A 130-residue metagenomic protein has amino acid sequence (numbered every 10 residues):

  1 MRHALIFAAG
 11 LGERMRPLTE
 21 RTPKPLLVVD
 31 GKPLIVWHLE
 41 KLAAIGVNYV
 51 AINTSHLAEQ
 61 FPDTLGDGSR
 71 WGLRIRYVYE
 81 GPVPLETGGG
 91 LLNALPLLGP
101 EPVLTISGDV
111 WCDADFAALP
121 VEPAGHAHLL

Functional and structural regions predicted by a protein language model:
R2-I6, R14, V28, K32-S107 (+1 more regions): Conserved N-terminal catalytic core of the sugar/cofactor nucleotidyltransferase
A9: The conserved beta1-alpha1 loop
P17-E20: Conserved catalytic-core motifs of eukaryotic protein kinase domains, centered on the activation segment
W111: Catalytic metal-binding/acid-base residues of hydrolase active sites
A114-L130: Conserved donor-nucleotide/metal-binding helix-loop-beta segment in metal-dependent transferases, i.e., the alpha-helix
